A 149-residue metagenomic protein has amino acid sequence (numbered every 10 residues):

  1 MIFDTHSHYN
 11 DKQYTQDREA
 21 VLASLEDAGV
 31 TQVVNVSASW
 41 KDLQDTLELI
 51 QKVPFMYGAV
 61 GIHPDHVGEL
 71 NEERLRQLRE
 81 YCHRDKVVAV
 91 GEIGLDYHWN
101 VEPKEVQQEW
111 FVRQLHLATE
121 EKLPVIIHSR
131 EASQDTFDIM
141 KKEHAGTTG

Functional and structural regions predicted by a protein language model:
M1-G149: Mid-domain alpha/beta scaffold segments of enzyme catalytic cores
